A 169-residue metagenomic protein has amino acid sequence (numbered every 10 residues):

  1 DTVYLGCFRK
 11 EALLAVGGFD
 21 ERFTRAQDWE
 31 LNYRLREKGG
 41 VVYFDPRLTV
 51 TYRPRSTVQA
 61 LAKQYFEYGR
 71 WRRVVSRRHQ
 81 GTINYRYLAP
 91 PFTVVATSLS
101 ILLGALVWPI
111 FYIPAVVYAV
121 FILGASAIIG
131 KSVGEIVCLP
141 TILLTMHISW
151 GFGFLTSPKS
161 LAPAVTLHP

Functional and structural regions predicted by a protein language model:
Y4-G17: Conserved nucleotide-sugar donor-binding and metal-coordinating catalytic region shared by glycosyltransferases
L14, Y33, E37, V95: A cross-family signal for key residues in well-ordered alpha-helices that form functional helical elements
D20-I83: Catalytic donor/gating beta->alpha subdomain of glycosyltransferases that bind UDP-sugars
I83-P91: Select subsegments of transmembrane alpha-helices in polytopic membrane proteins, especially boundary-proximal
T93-A164: Membrane-embedded multi-pass helical conduit in multi-pass membrane proteins, especially envelope-biosynthetic
T166-P169: Short, intrinsically disordered terminal tails adjacent to the first/last structured region
